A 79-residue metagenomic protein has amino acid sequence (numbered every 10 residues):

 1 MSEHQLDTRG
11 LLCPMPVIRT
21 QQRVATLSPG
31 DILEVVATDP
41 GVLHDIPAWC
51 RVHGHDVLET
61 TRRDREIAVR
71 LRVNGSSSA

Functional and structural regions predicted by a protein language model:
M1-D7: Right-handed parallel beta-helix/beta-solenoid
E3, D64-A68: A generic structural signal for beta-strand entry/edge sites
T8-T61: Amphipathic, hydrophobic secondary-structure cores in small proteins
L43, S77-A79: Residue-level signal for secondary-structure boundary sites
A68-S77: Core SAM-dependent methyltransferase catalytic element
